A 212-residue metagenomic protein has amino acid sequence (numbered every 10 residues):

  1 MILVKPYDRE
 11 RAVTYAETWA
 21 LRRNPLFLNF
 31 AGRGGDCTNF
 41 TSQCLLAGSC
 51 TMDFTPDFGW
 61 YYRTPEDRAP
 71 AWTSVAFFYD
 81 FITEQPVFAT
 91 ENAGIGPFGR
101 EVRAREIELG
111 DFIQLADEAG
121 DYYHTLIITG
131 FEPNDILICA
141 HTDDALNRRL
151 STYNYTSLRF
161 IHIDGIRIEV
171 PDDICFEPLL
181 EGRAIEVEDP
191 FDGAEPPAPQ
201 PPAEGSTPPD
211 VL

Functional and structural regions predicted by a protein language model:
M1-A76: N-terminal capping segments
E10, I128, T156-S157: A structural signal for short, hydrophobic beta-strand segments that form beta-sheets in beta-rich/all-beta domains
F54-D57, T125, L150: Short, solvent-exposed loop/turn and secondary-structure capping segments
Y61-I138: ...with weaker cross-activation on analogous glycine-rich loops/strands in unrelated enzymes
S74, R148-L150: Secondary-structure junction/capping motif
L137, H141-T142, S151-L212: Low-complexity, Gly/Ser/Thr/Pro-rich intrinsically disordered linker/tail segments
D144-L146: Short, surface-exposed beta-strand-loop junctions and turns on beta-sheet-rich folds
